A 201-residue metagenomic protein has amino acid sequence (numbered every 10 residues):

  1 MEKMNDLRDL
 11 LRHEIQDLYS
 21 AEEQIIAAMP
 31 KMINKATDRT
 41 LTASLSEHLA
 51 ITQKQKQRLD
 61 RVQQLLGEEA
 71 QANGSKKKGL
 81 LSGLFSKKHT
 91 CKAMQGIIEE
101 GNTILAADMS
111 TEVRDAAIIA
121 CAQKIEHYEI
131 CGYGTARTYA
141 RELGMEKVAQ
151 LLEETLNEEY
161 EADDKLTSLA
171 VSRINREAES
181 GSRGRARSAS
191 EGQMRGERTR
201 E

Functional and structural regions predicted by a protein language model:
M1-E201: Amphipathic alpha-helical hairpins
